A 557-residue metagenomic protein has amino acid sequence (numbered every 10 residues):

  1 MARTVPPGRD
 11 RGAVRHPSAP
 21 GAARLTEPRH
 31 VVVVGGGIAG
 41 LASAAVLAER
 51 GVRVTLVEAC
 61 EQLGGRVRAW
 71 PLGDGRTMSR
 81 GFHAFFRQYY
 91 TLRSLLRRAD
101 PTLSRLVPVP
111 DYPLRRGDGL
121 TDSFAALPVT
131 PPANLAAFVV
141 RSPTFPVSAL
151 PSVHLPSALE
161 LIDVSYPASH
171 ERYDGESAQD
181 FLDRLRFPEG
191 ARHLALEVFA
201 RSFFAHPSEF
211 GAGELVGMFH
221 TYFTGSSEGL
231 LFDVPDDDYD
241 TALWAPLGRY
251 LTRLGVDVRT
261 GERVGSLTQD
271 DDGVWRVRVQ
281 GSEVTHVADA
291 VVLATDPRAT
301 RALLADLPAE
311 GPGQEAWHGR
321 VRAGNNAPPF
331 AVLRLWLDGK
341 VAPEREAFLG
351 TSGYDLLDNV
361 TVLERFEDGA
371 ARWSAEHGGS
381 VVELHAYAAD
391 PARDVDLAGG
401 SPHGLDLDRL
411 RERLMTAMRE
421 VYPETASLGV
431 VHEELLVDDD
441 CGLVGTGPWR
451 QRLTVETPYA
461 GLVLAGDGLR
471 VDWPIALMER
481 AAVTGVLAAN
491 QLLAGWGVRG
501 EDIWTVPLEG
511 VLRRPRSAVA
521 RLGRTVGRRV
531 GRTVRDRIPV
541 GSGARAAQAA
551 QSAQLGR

Functional and structural regions predicted by a protein language model:
A2-G8, G12, T26-E27, E262-E383 (+6 more regions): Mid-domain catalytic core of redox enzymes that form a hydrophobic substrate pocket/lid adjacent to a catalytic redox
R29-L56: N-terminal Rossmann-like FAD-binding beta1-loop-alpha1 element of flavoenzymes
A48-G73: Glycine-rich FAD pyrophosphate-binding loop
L92-R93, R97, L103-G213, E501: Mobile amphipathic helical/loop "lid" adjacent to a hydrophobic cofactor/ligand pocket
M218-G281, H286: Helical element adjacent to the flavin cofactor pocket in flavoenzyme catalytic cores
K340-V341, S374-D439: Flavin-binding catalytic cores
R372-E376, V437-D472: FAD-binding beta-loop-beta segment adjacent to the flavin cofactor pocket
Q491-A544: Active-site-proximal substrate-binding core of FAD-dependent oxidoreductases
